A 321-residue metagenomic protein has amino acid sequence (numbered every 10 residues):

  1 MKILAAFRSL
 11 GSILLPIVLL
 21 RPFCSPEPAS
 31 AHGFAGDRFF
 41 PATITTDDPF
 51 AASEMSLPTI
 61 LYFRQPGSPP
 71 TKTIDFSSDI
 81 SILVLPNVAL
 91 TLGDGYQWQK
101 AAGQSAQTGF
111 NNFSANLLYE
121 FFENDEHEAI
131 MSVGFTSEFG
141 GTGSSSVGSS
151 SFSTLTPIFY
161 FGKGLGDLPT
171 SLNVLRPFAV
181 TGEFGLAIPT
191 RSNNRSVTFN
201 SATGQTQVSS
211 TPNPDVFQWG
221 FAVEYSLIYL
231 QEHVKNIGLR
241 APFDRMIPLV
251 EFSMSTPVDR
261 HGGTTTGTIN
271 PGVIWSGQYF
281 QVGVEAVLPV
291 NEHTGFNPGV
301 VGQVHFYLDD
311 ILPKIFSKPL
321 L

Functional and structural regions predicted by a protein language model:
M1-F34, I311-L321: Cleavable N-terminal export/targeting peptides
A29-L321: Transmembrane beta-barrel domains of Gram-negative outer membranes and organellar outer membranes
